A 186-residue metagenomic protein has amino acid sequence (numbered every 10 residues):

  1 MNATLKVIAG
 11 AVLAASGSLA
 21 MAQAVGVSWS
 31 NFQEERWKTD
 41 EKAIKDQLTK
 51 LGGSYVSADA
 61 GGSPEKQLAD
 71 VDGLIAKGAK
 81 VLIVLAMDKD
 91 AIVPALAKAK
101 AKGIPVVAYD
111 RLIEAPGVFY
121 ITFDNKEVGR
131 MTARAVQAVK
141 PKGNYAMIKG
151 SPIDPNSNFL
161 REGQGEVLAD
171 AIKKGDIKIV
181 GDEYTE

Functional and structural regions predicted by a protein language model:
A3-V12, G17-E186: A residue-level marker of the well-folded mature domains of exported/periplasmic proteins
